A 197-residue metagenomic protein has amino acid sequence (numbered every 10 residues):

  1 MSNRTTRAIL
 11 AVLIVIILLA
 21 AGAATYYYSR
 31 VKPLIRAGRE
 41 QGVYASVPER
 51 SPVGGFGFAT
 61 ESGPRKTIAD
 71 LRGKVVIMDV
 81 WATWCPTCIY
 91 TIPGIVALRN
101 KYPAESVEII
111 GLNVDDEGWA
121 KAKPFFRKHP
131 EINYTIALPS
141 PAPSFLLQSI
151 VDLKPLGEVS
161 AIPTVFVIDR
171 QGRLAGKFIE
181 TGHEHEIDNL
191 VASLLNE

Functional and structural regions predicted by a protein language model:
M1-G55, G176-K177, E197: N-terminal targeting signals for export/organelle localization
G55-V76, R99-Y102: A short beta-strand-turn-helix
E61, A137-P139: Conserved beta-strand termini and adjacent loop/short-helix elements that scaffold enzyme active sites in alpha/beta
R72, V80-A97: Conserved redox-active cysteine motifs that mediate thiol-disulfide chemistry, especially di-cysteine Cys-X(1-2)-Cys
R72-V76, A104-E108, E131-Y134, R170: Loop/turn elements at helix/coil->beta-strand transitions in domains of secreted/extracellular proteins
I77-W81, G111-N113, V167: Structural cue for short, hydrophobic secondary-structure segments
Y90-I132, A142-D152: Structural microenvironment flanking redox-active thiols in thiol-disulfide oxidoreductases
H129-I132, P139-S193: Thiol/disulfide oxidoreductase modules built on the thioredoxin-like
